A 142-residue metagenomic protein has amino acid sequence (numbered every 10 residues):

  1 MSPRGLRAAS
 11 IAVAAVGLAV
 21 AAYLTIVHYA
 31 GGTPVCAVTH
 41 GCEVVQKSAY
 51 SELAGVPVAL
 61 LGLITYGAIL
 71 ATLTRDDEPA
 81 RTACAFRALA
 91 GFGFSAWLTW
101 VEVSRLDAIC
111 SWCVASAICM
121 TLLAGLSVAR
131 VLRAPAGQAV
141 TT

Functional and structural regions predicted by a protein language model:
M1-T142: Membrane-interfacial helix-loop segments of redox and metal-homeostasis proteins, especially TM-loop-TM junctions
